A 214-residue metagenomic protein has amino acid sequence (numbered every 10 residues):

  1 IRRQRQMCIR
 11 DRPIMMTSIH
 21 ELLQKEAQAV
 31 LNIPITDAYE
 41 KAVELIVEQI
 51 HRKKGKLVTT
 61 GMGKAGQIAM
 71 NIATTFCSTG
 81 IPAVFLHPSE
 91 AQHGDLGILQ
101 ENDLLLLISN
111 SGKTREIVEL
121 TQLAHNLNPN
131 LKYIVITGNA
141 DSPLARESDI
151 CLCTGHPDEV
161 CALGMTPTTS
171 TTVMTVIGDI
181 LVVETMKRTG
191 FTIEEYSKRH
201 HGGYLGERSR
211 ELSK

Functional and structural regions predicted by a protein language model:
I1-D11: Single conserved hydrophobic/aromatic residue that forms the stacking wall/gate of nucleotide- or nucleobase-binding
Q4, L22-K25, I180: Amphipathic alpha-helical interaction/coupling elements
R10-M15, S213-K214: Eukaryotic N-terminal low-complexity, Ser/Thr- and Lys/Arg-rich leader segments that predominantly function as
P13-Q24, M62-M70: Short, compositionally biased "basic patch" segments
M15-R52: An N-terminal, well-structured beta->alpha segment
S18, L22, P34, A38 (+4 more regions): Catalytic cores of large soluble enzymes that bind and process phosphate-bearing ligands
V47-E48, K56-T189: Glycine-rich phosphate-binding loops that contact phosphosugars or nucleotide phosphates
R146, V160, M186-K214: Internal, active-site/partner-interface "lid" segment
